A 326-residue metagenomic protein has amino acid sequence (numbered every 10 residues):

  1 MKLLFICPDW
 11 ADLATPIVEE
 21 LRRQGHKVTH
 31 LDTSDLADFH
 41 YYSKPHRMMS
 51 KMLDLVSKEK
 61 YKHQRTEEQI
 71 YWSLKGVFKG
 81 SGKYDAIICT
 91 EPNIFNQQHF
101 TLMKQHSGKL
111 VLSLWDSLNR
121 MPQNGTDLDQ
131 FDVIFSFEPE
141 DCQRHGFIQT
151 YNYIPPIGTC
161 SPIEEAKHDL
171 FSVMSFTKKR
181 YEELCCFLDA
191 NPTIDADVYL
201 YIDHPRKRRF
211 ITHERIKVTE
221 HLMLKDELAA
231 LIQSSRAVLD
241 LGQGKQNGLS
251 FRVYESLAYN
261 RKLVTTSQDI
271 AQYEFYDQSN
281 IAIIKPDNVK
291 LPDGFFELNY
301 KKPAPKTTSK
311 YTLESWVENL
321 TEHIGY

Functional and structural regions predicted by a protein language model:
K2-S73, S81, E91-Q97, W115-S250 (+2 more regions): Nucleotide-sugar donor-binding catalytic core of glycosyltransferases
K75-G80, S161, L291-L298: Short amphipathic alpha-helix with an adjacent loop that forms part of the alpha/beta core around
I88: N-terminal Rossmann-like NAD(P) cofactor-binding module of classical short-chain dehydrogenase/reductase
F100-S107, L188: Surface-exposed amphipathic alpha-helices with a cationic face
H106-K109, N260-R261: A short helix->loop->beta-strand "cap" motif at the edges of active sites that frequently abuts
Y254-E255: Acidic donor-binding helix in nucleotide-sugar-dependent glycosyltransferases
A258, K262-Y326: Pol beta-like nucleotidyltransferase catalytic core
